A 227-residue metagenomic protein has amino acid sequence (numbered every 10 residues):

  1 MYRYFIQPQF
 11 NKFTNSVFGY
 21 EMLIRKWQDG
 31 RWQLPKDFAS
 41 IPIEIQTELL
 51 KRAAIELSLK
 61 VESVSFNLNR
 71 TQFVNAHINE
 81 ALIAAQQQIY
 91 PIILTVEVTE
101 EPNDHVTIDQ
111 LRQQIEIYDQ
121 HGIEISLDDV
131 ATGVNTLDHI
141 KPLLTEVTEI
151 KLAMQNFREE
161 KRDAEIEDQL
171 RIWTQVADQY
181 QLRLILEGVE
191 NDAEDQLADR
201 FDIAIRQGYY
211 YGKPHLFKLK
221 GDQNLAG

Functional and structural regions predicted by a protein language model:
M1-Q88: Bacterial c-di-GMP phosphodiesterase EAL domain
Y2-Q7, N11-S16, R25-D29, T99-D104 (+3 more regions): EAL-family c-di-GMP phosphodiesterase catalytic domain
A54, Q72-Q87, H105-Q114, V134-E146 (+2 more regions): Distinct, well-ordered alpha-helical segments
K60, I89-Y90, H121, E146 (+1 more regions): Helix C-cap/helix->beta junction micro-motif
S65, S126-D128, I185: Structural detector of well-ordered beta-strand residues that form the stable sheet scaffold of enzyme domains
E80-Y90, Q110-H121, Q169-V176: Catalytic-core regions built around general acid/base machinery
G122-I125, T132: Sensor-1/coupling segment of RecA-like P-loop NTPase cores
